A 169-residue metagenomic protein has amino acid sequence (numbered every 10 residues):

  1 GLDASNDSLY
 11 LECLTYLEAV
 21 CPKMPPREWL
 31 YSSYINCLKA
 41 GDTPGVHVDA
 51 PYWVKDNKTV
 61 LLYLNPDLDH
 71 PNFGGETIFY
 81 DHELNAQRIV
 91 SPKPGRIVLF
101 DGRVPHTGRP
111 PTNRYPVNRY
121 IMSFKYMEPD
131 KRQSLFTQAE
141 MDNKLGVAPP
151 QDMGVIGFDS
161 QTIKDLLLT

Functional and structural regions predicted by a protein language model:
G1-R27, T43, A148-P150, G157-T162 (+1 more regions): Non-heme Fe(II)/2-oxoglutarate
D7-L11, A40, P51-W53, D69 (+4 more regions): A generic signature of intrinsically disordered, low-complexity regions enriched in glycine/proline and charged/polar
C21-E140: Catalytic core of non-heme Fe(II) oxygenases with the double-stranded beta-helix
S123-L168: Double-stranded beta-helix
